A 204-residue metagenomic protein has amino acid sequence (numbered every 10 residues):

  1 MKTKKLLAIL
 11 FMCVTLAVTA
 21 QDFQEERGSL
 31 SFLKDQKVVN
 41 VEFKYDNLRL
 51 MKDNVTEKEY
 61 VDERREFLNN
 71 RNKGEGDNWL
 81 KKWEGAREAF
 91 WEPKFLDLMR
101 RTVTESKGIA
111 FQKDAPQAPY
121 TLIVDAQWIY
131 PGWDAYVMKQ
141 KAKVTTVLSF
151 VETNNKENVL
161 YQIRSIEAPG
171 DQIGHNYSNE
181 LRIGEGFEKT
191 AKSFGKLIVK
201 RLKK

Functional and structural regions predicted by a protein language model:
M1-E25: Bacterial Sec-dependent N-terminal signal peptides
A20-P93, K196-K204: A structural "domain/chain start" motif
Q21-L33, R49, N158-K204: C-terminal/domain-edge helix-coil "capping" segments
F23, I109-N158, P169-I173, Y177: Surface-exposed short loop/turn segments
R64-R71, N155-R164: A structural motif
E84-E92, K141, N176, E180-F187: Solvent-exposed, acidic/flexible segments
G85-Q127: Short, solvent-exposed, polar/charged sequence segments at loop or secondary-structure edges
